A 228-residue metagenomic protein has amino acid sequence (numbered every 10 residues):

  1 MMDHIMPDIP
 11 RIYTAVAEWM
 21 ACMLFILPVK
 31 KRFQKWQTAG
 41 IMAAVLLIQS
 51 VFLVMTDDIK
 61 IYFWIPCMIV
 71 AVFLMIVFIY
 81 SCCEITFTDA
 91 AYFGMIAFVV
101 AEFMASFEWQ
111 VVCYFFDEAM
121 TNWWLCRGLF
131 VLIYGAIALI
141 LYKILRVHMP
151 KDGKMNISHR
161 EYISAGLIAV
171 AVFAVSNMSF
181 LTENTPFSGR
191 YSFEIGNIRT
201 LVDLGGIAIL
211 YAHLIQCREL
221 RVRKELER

Functional and structural regions predicted by a protein language model:
M1-I9: Short, strongly hydrophobic alpha-helical membrane anchors
D3, T56, I69, F73 (+2 more regions): A generic structural signal for ordered alpha-helices
P10-A15: Membrane-interface micro-motifs in multi-pass membrane enzymes
V16-Q37, V51-F187: Juxtamembrane segments at transmembrane-helix boundaries in multi-pass signal-transduction membrane proteins
M42-S50: N-terminal, Lys/Arg-enriched amphipathic/low-complexity engagement segments that precede the first folded domain
G135-I137, A169-A174, N197-H213: Alpha-helical membrane-embedded segments
L181-T200: Extracellular/periplasmic helix-loop-helix junctions in multi-pass membrane proteins
Q216-R228: Cytosolic signal-transmission helices at domain junctions
